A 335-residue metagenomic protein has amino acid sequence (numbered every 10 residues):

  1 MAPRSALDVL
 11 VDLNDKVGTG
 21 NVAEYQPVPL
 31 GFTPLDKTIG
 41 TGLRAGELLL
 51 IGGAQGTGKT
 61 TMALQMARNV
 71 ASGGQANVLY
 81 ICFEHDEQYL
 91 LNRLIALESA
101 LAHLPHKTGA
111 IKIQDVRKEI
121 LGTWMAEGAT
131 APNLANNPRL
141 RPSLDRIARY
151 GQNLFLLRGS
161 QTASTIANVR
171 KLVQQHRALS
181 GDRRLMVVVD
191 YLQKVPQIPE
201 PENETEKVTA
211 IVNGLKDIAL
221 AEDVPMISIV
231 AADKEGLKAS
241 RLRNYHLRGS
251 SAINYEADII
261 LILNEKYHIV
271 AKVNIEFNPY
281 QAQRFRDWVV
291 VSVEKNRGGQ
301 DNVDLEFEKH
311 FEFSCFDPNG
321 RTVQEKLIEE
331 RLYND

Functional and structural regions predicted by a protein language model:
R4-V9, Q55, H106-I111, D115-G122 (+5 more regions): C-terminal regions of RecA-like/P-loop NTPase motor modules
D8-T38: N-terminal pre-Walker A segment at the start of P-loop NTPase domains
N21, G31-F32, K37-V189, K194-I229 (+3 more regions): Glycine-rich nucleotide-phosphate-binding loops and adjacent flexible coil segments
Q26-V28, I81, Y255: Short conserved micro-motifs on helix faces and helix-strand junctions that flank and scaffold key functional residues
